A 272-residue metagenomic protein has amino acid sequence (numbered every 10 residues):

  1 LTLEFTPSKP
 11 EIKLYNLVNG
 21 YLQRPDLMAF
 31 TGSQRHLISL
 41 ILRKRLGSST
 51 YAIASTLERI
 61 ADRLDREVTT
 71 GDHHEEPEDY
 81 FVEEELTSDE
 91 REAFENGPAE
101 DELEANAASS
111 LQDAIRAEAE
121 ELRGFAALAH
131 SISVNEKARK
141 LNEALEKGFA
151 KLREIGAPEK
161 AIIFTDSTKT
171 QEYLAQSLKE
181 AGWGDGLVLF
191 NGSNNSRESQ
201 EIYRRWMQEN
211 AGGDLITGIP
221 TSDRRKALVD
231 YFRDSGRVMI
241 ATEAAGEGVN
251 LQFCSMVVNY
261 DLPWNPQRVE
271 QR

Functional and structural regions predicted by a protein language model:
L1-E121, E180: Inter-lobe connector of SF1/SF2 helicase motors
L14-L17, Y21-T31, I132-T168, E172-S177: Conserved interdomain hinge at the start of the Helicase C-terminal
R59, S167-E201: Conserved helicase motor "Helicase C" RecA-like lobe of SF1/SF2 P-loop NTPases
E120-K147, A211-I216: Glycine-rich phosphate-binding "P-loop"
T168-K169, V238-A244, W264: Conserved helicase core region in the C-terminal RecA-like lobe
V188-T242: Conserved helicase ATPase core of P-loop NTP-dependent helicases/translocases
V249-D261: A short beta-strand element within the Helicase C-terminal
N265-R272: Conserved SF2 helicase motif VI
